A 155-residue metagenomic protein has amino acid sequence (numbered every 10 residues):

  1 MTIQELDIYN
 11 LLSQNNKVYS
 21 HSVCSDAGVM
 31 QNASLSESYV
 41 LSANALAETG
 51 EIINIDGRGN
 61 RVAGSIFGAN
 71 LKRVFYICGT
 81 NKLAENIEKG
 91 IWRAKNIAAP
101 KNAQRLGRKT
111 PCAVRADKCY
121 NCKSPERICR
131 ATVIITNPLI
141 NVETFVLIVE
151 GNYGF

Functional and structural regions predicted by a protein language model:
M1-V40: N-terminal active-site beta-alpha-beta segment that forms phosphate/nucleotide-binding and substrate-recognition loops
N32-F155: Conserved phosphate- and dinucleotide-binding cores of soluble alpha/beta proteins, encompassing both enzyme active
